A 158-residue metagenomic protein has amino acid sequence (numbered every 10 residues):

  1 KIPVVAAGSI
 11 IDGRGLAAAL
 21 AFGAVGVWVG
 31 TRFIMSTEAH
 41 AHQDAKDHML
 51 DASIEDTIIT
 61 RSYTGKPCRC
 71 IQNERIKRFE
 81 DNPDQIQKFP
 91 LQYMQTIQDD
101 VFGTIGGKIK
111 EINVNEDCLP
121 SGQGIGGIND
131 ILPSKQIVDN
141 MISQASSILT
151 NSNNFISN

Functional and structural regions predicted by a protein language model:
K1-V5, I10-N158: Conserved active-site-proximal phosphate/metal-binding subdomains
